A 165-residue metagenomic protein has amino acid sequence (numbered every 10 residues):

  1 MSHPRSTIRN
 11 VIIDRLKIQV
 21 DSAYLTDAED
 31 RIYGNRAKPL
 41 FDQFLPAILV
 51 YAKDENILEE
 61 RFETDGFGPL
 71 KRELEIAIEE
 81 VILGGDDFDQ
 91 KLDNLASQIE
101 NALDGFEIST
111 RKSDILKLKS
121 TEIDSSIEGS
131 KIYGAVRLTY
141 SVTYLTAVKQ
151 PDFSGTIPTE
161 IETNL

Functional and structural regions predicted by a protein language model:
M1-T64, Q90, A102, D152-L165: Small/polar-rich, solvent-exposed N-terminal microdomains that initiate assembly or binding
I18, A23, F44-A52, Q90-P151: Acidic-leaning, charged glycine-interspersed low-complexity segments
I57-E60, I82-D87, Y144-D152: Short, cysteine-centered beta-strand-loop-beta hairpins and adjacent loop/turn segments enriched in charged/polar
T64, E79-D86, F106-K112: Short C-terminal domain-edge/linker segments immediately following a structured domain
T64-G66, E128: Outer-membrane beta-barrel proteins
G68-G85, Y133-L145: Oligomerization/assembly interface segments of phage tail-like spikes and tubes
